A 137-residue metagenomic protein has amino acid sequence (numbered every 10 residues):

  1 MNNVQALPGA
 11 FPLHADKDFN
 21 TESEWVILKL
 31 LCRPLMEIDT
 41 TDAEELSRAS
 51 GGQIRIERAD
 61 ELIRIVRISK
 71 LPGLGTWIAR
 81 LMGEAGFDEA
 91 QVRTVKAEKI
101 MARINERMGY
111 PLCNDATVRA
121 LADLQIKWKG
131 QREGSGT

Functional and structural regions predicted by a protein language model:
M1-T137: C-terminal extensions
